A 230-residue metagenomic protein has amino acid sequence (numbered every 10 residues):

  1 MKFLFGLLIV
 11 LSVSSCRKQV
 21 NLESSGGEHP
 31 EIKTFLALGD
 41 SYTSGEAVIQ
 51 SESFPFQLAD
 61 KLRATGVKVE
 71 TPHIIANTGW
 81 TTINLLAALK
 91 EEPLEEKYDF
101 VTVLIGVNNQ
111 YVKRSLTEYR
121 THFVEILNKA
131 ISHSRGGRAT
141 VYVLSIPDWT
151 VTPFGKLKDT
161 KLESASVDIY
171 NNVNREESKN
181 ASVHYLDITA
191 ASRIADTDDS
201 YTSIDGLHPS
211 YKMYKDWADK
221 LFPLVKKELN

Functional and structural regions predicted by a protein language model:
M1-L7: Sec-dependent signal peptide recognition, specifically the positively charged N-region followed immediately by
S12-S15: C-terminal motif of bacterial Sec signal peptides marking the signal peptidase cleavage site
K18-T78, A88-E96: Serine-esterase "nucleophile elbow" of acetyl-processing enzymes
G45, T82, N109: Short beta->alpha connector loops of Rossmann-like oxidoreductase domains
A47, T71-T81, T117, K158 (+1 more regions): Acidic/histidine-rich helix-loop elements that form or flank divalent-metal/phosphate-binding sites at the catalytic
K68, A87-N230: Alpha-helical cap/lid subdomain in secreted, periplasmic, or secretory-pathway luminal O-acyl-processing enzymes
